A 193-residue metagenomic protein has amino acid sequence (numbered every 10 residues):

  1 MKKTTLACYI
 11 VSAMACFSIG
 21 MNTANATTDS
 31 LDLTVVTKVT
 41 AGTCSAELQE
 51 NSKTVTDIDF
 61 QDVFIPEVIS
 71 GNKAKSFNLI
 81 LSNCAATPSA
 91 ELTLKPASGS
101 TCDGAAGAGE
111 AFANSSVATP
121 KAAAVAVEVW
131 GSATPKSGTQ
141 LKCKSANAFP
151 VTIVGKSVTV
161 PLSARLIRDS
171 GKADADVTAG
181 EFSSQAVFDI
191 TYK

Functional and structural regions predicted by a protein language model:
K2-T5, M21-K193: Mature extracellular/passenger domains of Gram-negative fimbrial/pilin and adhesin proteins
Y9-S18: Bacterial N-terminal signal peptides
